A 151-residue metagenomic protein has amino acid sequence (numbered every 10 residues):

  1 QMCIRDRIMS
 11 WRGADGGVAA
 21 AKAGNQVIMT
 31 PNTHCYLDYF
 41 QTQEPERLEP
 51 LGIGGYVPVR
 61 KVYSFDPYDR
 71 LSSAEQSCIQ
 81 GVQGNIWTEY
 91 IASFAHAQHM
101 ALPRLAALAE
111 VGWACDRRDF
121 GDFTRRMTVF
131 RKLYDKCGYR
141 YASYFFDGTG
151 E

Functional and structural regions predicted by a protein language model:
Q1-I4: Short, small-residue-biased leader/transition segments that mark boundaries at the very start of proteins
S10-E151: Flexible, acidic glycine-rich loops studded with aromatic residues
